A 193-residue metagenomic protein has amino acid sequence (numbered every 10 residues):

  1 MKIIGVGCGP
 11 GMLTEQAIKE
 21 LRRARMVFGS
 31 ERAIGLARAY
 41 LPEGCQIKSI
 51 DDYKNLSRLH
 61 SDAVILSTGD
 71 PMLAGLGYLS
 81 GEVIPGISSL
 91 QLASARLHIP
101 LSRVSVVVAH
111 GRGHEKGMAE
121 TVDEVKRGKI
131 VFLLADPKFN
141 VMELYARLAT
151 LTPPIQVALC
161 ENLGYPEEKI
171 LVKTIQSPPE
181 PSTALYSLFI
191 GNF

Functional and structural regions predicted by a protein language model:
M1-I99, L185-Y186: Class I S-adenosyl-L-methionine
K2-I3, E15-Q16, Q46, D62-A63 (+1 more regions): A contiguous loop/helix-start segment that scaffolds small-molecule binding in enzyme catalytic cores
V6-M12, C45-R58, H110-V122, L171-P179: A short, well-structured beta->alpha microelement
G9, D70, S88, G111-G113 (+3 more regions): Short acidic/polar capping segments at secondary-structure boundaries
A33-A39, H114, F139-M142, E167-E168: Short, charged/polar "capping" segments at the starts of alpha-helices and the immediately preceding loops
Y40, L76-G77, S94-A95, G117-E120 (+2 more regions): Short, well-ordered secondary-structure micro-motifs
M72-A74, L101-G113, I175-S187: A polyampholytic, Gly/Pro-enriched intrinsically disordered region
S89-R127, D136: Short, glycine-/small-residue-rich phosphate/pyrophosphate-handling segment
